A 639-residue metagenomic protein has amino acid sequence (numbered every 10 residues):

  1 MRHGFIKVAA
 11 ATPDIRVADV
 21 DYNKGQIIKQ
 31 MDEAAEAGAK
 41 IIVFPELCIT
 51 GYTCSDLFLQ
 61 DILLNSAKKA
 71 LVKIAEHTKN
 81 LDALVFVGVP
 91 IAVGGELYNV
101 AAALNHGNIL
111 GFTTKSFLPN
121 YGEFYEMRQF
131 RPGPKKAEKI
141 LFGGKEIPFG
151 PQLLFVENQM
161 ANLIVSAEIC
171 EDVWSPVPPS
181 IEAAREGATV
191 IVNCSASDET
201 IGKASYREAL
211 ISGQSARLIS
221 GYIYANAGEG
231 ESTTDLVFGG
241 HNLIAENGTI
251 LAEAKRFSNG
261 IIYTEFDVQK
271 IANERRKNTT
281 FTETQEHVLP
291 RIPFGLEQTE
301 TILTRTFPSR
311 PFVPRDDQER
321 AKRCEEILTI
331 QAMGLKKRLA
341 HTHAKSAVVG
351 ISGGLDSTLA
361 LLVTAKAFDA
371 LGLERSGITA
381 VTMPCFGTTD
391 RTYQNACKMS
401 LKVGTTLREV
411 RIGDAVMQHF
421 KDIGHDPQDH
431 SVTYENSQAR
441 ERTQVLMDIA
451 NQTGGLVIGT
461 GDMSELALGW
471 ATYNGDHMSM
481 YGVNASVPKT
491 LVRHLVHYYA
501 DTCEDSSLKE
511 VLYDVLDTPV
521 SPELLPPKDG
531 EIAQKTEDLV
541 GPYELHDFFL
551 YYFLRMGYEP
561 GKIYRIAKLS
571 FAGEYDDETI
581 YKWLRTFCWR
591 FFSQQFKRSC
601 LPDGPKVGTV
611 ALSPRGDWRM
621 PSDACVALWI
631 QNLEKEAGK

Functional and structural regions predicted by a protein language model:
M1-G350, K366-R375, K402, L407: Enzyme catalytic cores with a strong preference for nitrogen-chemistry domains
K7, N23, A161, I219-S220 (+5 more regions): ATP/NTP-dependent adenylation/nucleotidyl-transfer catalytic domains that generate, transfer, or process NMP-activated
